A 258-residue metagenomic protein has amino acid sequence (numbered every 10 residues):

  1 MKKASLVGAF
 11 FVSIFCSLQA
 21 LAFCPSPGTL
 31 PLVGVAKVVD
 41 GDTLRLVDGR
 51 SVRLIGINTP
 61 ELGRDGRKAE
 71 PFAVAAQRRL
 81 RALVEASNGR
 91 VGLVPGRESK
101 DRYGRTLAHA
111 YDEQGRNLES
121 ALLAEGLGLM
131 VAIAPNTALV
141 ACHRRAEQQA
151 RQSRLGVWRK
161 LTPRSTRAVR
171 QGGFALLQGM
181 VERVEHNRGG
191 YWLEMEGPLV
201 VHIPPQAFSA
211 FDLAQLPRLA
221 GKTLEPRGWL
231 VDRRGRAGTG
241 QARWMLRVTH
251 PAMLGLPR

Functional and structural regions predicted by a protein language model:
M1-F10: Positively charged N-terminal leader segments that act as targeting/secretion signals
L18-R258: Small beta-barrel nucleic-acid-binding modules, primarily SNase/OB-fold domains and secondarily Tudor-like barrels
